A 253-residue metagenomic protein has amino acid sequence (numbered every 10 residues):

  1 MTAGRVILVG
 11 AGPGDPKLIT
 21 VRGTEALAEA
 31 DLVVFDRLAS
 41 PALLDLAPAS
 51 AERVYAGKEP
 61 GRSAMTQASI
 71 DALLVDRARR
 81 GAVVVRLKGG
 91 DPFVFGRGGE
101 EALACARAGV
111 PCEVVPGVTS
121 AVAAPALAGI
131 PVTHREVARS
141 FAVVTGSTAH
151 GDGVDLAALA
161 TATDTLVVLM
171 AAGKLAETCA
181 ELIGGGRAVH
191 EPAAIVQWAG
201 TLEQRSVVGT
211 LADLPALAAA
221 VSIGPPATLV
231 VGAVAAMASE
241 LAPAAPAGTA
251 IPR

Functional and structural regions predicted by a protein language model:
M1-P16, V21-V115, L214-P215, G224-A227: Class I S-adenosyl-L-methionine
A3-L8, R79-V84, R97, S140 (+1 more regions): A contiguous loop/helix-start segment that scaffolds small-molecule binding in enzyme catalytic cores
V21-T24, A42-L44, L74, P131-T133 (+3 more regions): Short, flexible, glycine/charge-rich loop motifs used to bind or transfer phosphoryl groups or to couple energy/partner
F35, K88, P116, T145 (+2 more regions): Short beta-strand/turn micro-motifs composed of small residues that flank or help shape donor/cofactor-binding pockets
L43-L44, C105, A124-P125, T178 (+1 more regions): Hydrophobic packing residues within well-ordered alpha-helices of enzyme cores
A51-K58, G109-E113, V132-A142, G186-I195: Short hydrophobic/aromatic-enriched beta-strand-loop microsegments
D91-A162, R205-V208, R253: Class I SAM-dependent methyltransferase SAM-binding "motif I" and its flanking Rossmann-like core
